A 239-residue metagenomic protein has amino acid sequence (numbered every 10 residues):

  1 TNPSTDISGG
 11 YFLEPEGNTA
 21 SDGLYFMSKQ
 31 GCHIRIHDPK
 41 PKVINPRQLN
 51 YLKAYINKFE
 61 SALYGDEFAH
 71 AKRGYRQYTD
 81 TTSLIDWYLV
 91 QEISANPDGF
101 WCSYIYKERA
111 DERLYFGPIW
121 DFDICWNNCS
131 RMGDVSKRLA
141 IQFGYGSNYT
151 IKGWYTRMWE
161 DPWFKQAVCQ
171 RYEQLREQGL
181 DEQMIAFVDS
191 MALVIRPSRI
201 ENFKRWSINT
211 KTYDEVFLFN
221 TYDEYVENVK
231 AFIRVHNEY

Functional and structural regions predicted by a protein language model:
T1-I34, D121: Conserved ATP-binding subdomain of kinase catalytic cores across diverse folds
S21-L24, C32-Y239: Middle-to-C-terminal accessory/interaction subdomains
